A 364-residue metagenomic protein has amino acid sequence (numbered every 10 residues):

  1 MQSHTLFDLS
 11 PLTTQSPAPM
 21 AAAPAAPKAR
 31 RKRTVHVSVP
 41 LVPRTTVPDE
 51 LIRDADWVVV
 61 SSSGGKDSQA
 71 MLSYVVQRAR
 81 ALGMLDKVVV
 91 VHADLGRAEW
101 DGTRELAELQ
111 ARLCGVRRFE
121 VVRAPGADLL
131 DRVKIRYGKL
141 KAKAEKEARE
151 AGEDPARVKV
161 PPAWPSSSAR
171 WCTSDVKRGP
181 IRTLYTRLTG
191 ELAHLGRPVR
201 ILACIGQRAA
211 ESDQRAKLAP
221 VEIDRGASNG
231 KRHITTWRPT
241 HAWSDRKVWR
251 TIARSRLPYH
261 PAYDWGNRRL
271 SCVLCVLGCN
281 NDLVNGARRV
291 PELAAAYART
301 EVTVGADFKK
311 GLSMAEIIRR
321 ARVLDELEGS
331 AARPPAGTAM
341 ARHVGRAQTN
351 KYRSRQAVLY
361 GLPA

Functional and structural regions predicted by a protein language model:
Q2-A364: Nucleotide-activated chemistry modules centered on ATP-dependent adenylation/adenylyltransferase
